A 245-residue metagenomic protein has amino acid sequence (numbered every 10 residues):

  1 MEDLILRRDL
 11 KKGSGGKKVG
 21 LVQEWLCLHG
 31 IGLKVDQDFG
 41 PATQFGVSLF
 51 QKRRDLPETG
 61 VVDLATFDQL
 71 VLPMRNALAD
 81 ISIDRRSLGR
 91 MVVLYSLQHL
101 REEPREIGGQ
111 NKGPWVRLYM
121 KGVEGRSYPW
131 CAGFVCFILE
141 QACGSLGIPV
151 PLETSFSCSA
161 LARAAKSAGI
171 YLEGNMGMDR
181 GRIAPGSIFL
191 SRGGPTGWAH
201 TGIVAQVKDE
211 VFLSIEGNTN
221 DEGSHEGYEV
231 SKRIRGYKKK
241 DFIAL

Functional and structural regions predicted by a protein language model:
M1-Q37, A77-R90, H99-R101: Acidic, Ser/Thr/Pro/Gly-enriched interdomain connector segments
K17-G20, F45, P129-E140, A184 (+1 more regions): A structural signal for well-ordered alpha-helical segments within the folded catalytic domains of diverse enzymes
Q37, G60, T196: Acidic, glycine-anchored loop motifs typical of Ca2+
A42, L88-V93, S145-E222: ...with weaker cross-activation on analogous glycine-rich loops/strands in unrelated enzymes
V47-Q51: Conserved hydrophobic/aromatic packing and binding residues within compact polymer-binding modules
D68-I148: N-terminal capping segments
V207-L245: Active-site signature of cysteine proteases
